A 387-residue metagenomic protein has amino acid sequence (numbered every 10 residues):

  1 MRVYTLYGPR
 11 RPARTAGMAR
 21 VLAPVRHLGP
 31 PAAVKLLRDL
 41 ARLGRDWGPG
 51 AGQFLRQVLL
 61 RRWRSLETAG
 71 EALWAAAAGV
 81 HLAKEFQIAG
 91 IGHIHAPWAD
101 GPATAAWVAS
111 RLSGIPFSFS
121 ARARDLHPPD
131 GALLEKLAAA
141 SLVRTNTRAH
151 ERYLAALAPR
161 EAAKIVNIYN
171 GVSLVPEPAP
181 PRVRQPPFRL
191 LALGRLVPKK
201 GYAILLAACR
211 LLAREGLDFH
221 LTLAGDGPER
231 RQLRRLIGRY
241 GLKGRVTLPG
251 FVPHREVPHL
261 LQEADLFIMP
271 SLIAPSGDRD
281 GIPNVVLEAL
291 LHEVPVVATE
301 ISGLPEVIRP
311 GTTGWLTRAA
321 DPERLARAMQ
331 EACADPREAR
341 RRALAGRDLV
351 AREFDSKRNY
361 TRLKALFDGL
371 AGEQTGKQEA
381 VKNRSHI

Functional and structural regions predicted by a protein language model:
A149, G171: Carbohydrate-associated surface elements
F188, A192-L211, L217, L221 (+4 more regions): A conserved mid-protein helix/loop that constitutes part of the nucleotide-sugar donor-binding site
R231-R255: Nucleotide-activated donor-binding/catalytic signature segment of Leloir-type glycosyltransferases, i.e., the conserved
Q262-G277, V294: Acidic donor-binding loop of glycosyltransferase active sites
V286, L291, P295-A298, I308: Short hydrophobic beta-strand element within catalytic cores of glycosyltransferases and related nucleotide-activated
A298-G311, W315-L316: Short acidic/histidine- and often glycine-rich active-site loop of Leloir-type glycosyltransferases that engages
P310-G311, W315-P322, E331-R337: Conserved acidic donor-binding segment of nucleotide-sugar-dependent glycosyltransferases
R324, E331, E338-E353, N359-R362: A short, well-ordered alpha-helix in the C-terminal region of glycosyltransferases
